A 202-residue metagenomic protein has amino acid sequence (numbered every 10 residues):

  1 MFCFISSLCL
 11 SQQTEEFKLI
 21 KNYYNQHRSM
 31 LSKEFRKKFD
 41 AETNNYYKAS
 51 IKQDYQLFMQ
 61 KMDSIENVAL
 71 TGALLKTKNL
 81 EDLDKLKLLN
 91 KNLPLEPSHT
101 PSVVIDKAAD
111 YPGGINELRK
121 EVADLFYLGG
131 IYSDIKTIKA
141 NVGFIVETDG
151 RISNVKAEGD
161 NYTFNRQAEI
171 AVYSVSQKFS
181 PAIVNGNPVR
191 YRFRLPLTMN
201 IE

Functional and structural regions predicted by a protein language model:
M1-C3: Sec-dependent signal peptide recognition, specifically the positively charged N-region followed immediately by
S6-L8: N-terminal signal peptide c-region/cleavage motif recognized by signal peptidases
Q12-E202: Charge-biased low-complexity segments
